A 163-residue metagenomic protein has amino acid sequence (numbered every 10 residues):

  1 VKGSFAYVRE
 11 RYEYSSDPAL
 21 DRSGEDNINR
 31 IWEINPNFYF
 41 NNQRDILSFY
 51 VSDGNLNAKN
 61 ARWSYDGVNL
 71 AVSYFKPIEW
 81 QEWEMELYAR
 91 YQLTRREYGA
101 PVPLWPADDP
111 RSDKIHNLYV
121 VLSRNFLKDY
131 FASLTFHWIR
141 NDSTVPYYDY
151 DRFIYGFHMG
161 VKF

Functional and structural regions predicted by a protein language model:
V1-F163: Gram-negative and organellar
